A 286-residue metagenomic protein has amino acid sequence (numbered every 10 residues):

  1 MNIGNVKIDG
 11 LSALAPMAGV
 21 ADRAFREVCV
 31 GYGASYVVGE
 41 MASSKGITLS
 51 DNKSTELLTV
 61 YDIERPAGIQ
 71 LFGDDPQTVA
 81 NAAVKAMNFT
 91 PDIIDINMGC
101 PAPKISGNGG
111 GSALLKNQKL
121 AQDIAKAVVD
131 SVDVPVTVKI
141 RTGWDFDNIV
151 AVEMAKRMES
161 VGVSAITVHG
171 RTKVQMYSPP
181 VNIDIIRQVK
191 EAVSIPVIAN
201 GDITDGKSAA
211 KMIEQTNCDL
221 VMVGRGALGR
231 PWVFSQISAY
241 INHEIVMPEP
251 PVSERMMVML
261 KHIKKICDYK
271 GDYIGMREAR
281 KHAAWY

Functional and structural regions predicted by a protein language model:
M1-N2, M17-D92: Glycine-rich, positively charged N-terminal anion/phosphate-binding segment
M1-S12, K45-P66, C100-N108, V129-T137 (+1 more regions): N-terminal small/glycine-rich loop or linker at the start of catalytic domains across soluble metabolic enzymes
I3-N5, L14-M17, V38-G39, S44-K45 (+7 more regions): Generic secondary-structure boundary/loop-capping signal
I8-S12, A18, R23-A24, D123 (+6 more regions): Alpha/beta catalytic cores of nucleotide-metabolism and tRNA/nucleoside-modifying enzymes
M17-G19, A42-S44, F72-D74, G99-P101 (+4 more regions): Active-site beta-loop-alpha junctions enriched in small/polar residues
G31, Q77-G110, L114, Q118-V197 (+2 more regions): Alpha/beta enzyme core
V37-V38, G68-Q70, D95-N97, T137 (+2 more regions): Conserved beta-strand positions in the central sheet of alpha/beta enzyme cores
